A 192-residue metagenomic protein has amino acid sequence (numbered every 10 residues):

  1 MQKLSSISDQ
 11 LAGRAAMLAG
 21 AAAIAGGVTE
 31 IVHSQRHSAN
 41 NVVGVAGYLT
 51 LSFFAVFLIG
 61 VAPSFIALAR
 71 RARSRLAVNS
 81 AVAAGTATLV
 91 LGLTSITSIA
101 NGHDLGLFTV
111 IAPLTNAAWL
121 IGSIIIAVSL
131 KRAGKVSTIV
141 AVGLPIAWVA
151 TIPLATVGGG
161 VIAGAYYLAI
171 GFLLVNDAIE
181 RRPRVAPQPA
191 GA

Functional and structural regions predicted by a protein language model:
Q2-A192: Hydrophobic, aromatic-enriched alpha-helical segments typical of multi-pass transmembrane helices
